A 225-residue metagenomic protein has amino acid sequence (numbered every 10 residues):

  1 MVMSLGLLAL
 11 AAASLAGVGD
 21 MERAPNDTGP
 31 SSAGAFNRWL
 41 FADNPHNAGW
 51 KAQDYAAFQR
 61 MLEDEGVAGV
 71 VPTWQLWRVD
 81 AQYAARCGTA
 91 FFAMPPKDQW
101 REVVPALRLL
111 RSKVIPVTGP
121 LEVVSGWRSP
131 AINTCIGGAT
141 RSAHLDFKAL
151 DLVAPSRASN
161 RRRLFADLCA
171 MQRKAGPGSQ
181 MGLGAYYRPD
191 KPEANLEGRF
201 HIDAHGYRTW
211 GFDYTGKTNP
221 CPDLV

Functional and structural regions predicted by a protein language model:
V2-S14: Hydrophobic membrane-insertion alpha-helices, especially the h-region of bacterial N-terminal signal peptides
S14-L110, N195, G206-D213, T218-V225: Extracytoplasmic cell-surface/polysaccharide-interacting catalytic and binding patches
A16-S32, R141, L145-V225: Catalytic cores and adjacent binding grooves of peptidoglycan-active enzymes
D80-Y83, A131, I136, T140 (+1 more regions): Solvent-exposed, flexible loop/coil residues
Q82-R86, L110-V117, A158-L164: A broad, low-specificity signal for short, low-complexity segments enriched in glycine/proline and polar/charged
W100-V104, R108, V117, P130 (+1 more regions): Alpha-helix initiation and capping sites
V104-R111, N133, F165-C169: Extracytoplasmic/secreted envelope proteins and their assembly/folding machinery, especially bacterial periplasmic
R111-G137: Extended, low-complexity, intrinsically disordered C-terminal regulatory tails of eukaryotic serine/threonine kinases
